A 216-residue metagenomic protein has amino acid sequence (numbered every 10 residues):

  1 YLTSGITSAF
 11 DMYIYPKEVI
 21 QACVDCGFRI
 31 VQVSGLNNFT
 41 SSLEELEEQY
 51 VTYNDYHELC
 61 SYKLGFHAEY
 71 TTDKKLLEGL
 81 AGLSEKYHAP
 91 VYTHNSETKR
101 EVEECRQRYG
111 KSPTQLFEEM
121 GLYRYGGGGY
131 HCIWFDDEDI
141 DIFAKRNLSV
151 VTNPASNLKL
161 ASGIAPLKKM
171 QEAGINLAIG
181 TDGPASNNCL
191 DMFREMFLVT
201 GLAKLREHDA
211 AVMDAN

Functional and structural regions predicted by a protein language model:
S4-S8, N176: Short acidic/polar active-site loop segments enriched in Thr and Asp
G5, C23, L64, H94 (+5 more regions): Conserved, mostly hydrophobic/aromatic
I6, F28, H88, N147-L148: A structural motif
M12, V19, N95, D182-G183: Active-site metal-binding loops of divalent metal-dependent hydrolases
E18-I133: Metal-coordinating catalytic core of metallo-dependent amide/deamination hydrolases
E119-G126, K168-N216: His/Asp/Glu-enriched, well-ordered alpha-helical/loop segment that forms or immediately abuts the divalent-metal
G127-D136, N153-N157: Catalytic beta/alpha-barrel core
K159-A161: Helical hairpin unit composed of two closely spaced alpha helices linked by a short loop
